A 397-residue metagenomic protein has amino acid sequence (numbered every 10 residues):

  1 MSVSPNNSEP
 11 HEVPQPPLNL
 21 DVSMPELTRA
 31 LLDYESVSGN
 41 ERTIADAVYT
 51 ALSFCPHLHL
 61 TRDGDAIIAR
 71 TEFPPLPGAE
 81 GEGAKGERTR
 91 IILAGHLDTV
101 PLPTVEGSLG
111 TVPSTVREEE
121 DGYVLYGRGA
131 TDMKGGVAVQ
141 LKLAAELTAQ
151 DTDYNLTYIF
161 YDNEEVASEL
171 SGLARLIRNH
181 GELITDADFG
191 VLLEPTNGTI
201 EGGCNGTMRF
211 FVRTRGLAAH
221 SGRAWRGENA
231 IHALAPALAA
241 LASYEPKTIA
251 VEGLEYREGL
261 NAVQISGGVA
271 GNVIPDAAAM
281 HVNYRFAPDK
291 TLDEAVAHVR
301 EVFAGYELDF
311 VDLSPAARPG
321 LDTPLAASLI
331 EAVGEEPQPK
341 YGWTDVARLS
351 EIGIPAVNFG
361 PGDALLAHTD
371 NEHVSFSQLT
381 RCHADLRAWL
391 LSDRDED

Functional and structural regions predicted by a protein language model:
S2-G78, G86-P103, A277-N283, H298-E301 (+1 more regions): N-terminal helical capping/dimerization or prosegment-like subdomains of hydrolases acting on amide or phosphate bonds
V48, V137-L147, L173-L176, L234-A237 (+2 more regions): Buried hydrophobic packing segments
F54-R62, S114-V116, G305-D309, G334-Q338: Short secondary-structure junctions
G83: Short polybasic linear motifs
R88-T157: Active-site metal-coordination/substrate-binding segment of hydrolases, especially metallo-dependent peptidases
E118-Y123, L143-Y158, L183-D186, L241-V251 (+3 more regions): Phosphate-handling active-site elements
M133-N205: Acidic/histidine-rich catalytic neighborhood of metal-dependent amide-processing enzymes
P195, G202-G203, R209-D397: Metal-dependent amide/peptide-bond hydrolase catalytic core, centered on the "pita-bread" metallohydrolase fold
